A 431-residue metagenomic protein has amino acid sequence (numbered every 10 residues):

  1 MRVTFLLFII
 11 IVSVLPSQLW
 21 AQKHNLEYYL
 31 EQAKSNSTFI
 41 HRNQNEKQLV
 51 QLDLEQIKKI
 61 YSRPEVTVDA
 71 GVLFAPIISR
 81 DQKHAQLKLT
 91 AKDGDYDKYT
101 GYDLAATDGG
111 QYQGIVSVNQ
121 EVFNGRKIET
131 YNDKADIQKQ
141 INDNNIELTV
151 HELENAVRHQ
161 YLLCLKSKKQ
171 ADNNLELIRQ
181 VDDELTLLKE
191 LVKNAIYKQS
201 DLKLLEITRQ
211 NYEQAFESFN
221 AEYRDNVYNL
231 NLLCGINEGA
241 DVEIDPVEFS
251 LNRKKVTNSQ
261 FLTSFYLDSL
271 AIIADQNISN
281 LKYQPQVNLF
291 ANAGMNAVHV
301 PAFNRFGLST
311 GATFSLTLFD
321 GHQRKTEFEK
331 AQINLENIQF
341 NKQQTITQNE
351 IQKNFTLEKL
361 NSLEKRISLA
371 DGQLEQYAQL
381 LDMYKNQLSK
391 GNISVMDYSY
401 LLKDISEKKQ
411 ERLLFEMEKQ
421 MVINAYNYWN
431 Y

Functional and structural regions predicted by a protein language model:
L7-P16: Bacterial N-terminal signal peptides
I11, W20-I77, I196-Q199, N231-N280 (+4 more regions): Bacterial Sec-pathway N-terminal export signals of envelope proteins
Y28, L52, I146-Q260, T356 (+4 more regions): Periplasmic alpha-helical coiled-coil/stalk elements that build and connect Gram-negative outer-membrane
R42-I57, T149, L153-D172, E190 (+7 more regions): Amphipathic alpha-helical coiled-coil segments
Y61, D69, L73-H84, E411-Y431: Acidic, low-complexity, intrinsically disordered peripheral segments
E65-S79, D103-G109, N119-T149, Y283-L308 (+2 more regions): Small/polar (Gly/Ser/Thr/Ala-rich) solvent-exposed segments that form structured loops/beta-strands/short helices used
R80-L104: Flexible, solvent-exposed loop segments that connect beta-strands
I115-N119, L308-L318, K325, N341 (+4 more regions): Outer-membrane beta-barrel "beta-signal"
